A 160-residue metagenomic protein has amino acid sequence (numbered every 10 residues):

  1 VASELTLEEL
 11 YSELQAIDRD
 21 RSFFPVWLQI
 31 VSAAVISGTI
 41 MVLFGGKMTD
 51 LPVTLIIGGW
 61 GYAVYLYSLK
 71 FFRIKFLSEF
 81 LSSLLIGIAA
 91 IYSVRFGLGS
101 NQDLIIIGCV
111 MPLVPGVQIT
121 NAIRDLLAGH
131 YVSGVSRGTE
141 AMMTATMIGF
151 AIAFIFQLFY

Functional and structural regions predicted by a protein language model:
V1-V26: Cytosolic regulatory and coupling regions of membrane transport/channel systems
A2, T6, P52, I56 (+4 more regions): Catalytic cores of large soluble enzymes that bind and process phosphate-bearing ligands
E4-L5, G46, G129-H130: Short helix-adjacent coil turns
E8, D50, V117-N121: Short helix-terminus and kink motifs of transmembrane alpha helices, predominantly at the cytoplasmic interface
A16-I17, V42, G61-F72, Q118-Y131: C-terminal ends of transmembrane helices
I17, R21, K75, M142-A145: Loop-to-transmembrane-helix entry motif
F23-V94, G99-S100: Core alpha-helical transmembrane segments of integral membrane proteins
R95-Y160: Generic detector of multi-pass transmembrane helix bundles and their immediately adjacent loops in polytopic membrane
